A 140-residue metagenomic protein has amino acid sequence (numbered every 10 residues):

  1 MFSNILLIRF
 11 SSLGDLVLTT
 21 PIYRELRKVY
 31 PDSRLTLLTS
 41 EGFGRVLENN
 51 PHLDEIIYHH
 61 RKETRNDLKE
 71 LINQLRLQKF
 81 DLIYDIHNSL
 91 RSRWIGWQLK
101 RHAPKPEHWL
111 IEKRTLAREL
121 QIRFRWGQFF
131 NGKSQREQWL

Functional and structural regions predicted by a protein language model:
M1-L140: Catalytic machinery of carbohydrate-active enzymes, primarily nucleotide-sugar-dependent glycosyltransferases
